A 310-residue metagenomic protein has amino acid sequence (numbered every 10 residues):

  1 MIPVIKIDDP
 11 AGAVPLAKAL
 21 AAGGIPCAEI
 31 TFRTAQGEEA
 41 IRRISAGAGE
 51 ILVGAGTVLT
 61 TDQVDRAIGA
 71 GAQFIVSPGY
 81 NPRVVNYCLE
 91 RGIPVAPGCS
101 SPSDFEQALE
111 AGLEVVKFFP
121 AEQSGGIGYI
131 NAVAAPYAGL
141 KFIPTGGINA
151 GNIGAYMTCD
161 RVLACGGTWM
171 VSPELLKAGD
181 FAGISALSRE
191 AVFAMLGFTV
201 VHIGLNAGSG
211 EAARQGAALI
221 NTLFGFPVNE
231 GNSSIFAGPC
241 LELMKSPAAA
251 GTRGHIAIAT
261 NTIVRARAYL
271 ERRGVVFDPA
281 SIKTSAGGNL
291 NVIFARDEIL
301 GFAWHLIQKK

Functional and structural regions predicted by a protein language model:
M1-G71, E90, A150, A178-F193 (+1 more regions): Conserved N-terminal beta1-alpha1 strand-loop-helix module at the mouth
M1-V4, C27-E29, E50-G54, Q73-F74 (+6 more regions): Structural preference for beta-strand elements that scaffold enzyme active sites
I2-K6, V192-A217, G251-I258, K310: N-terminal beta-strand motif that seeds the catalytic metal site of vicinal oxygen chelate
K6-D8, A55-T61, S77-N81, P97-P102 (+2 more regions): Glycine-rich beta-to-alpha transition loops that act as phosphate-gripper elements at the mouths of alpha/beta enzyme
L16, R33-A35, G204-E242, R272 (+1 more regions): Core segments of cupin and vicinal oxygen chelate
L16, T60-A70, S103-A111, G128 (+1 more regions): Catalytic cores of alpha/beta
P78-V84, K117-I127, R161-I184: Glycine-rich phosphate-binding active-site loops on the catalytic face of alpha/beta enzymes
C240-K245, E271-K310: Vicinal oxygen chelate
